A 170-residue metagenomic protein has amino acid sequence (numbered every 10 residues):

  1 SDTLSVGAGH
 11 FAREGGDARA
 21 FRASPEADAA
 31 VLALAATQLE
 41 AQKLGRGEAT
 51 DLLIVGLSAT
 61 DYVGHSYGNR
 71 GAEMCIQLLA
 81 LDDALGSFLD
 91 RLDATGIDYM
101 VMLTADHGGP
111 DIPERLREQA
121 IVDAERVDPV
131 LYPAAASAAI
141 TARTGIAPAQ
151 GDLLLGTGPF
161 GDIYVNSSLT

Functional and structural regions predicted by a protein language model:
S1, A72, S87-T170: Secreted, luminal/periplasmic, and some membrane-associated catalytic domains that remodel anionic oxygen-ester
S1-A49, S58-H65, D162-V165: His/Asp/Glu-rich, glycine-adjacent segments that coordinate divalent cations and/or stabilize oxyanion chemistry on
G15-G16, D83, E118: N-terminal targeting/docking segments
R22-E26, H65-L79, V127: Alpha-helix capping and helix-loop boundary segments enriched in small/acidic/polar residues
A35, T50-S58, M74-L89, Y99-G108: Beta-strand elements within well-structured catalytic alpha/beta cores of enzymes that handle phosphate/sulfate esters
G45-T50, A94-D98: Short helix-terminating capping/connector loops at secondary-structure junctions
E48-D51, D152-L154: Short coil/turn segments at secondary-structure boundaries
